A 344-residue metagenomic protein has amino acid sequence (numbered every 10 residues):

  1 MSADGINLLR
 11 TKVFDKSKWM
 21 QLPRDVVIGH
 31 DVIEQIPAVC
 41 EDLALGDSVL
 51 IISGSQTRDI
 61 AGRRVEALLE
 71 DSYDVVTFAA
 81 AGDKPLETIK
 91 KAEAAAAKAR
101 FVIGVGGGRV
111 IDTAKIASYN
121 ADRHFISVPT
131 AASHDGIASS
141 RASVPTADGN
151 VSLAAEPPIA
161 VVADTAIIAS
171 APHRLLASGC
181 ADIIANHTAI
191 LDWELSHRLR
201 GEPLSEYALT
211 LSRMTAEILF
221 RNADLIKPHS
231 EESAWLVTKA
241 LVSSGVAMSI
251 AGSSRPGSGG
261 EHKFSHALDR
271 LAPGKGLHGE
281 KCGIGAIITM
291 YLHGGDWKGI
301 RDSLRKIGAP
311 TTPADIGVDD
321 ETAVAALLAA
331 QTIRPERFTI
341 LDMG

Functional and structural regions predicted by a protein language model:
M1-F101: ATP/NTP phosphate-donor binding region
M1-V13, W19, I183, D192 (+2 more regions): C-terminal charged capping/lid subdomain of soluble metabolic enzymes
K18-M20, L43-A44, A94-A97, S118 (+6 more regions): Solvent-exposed alpha-helices and their adjacent loops that cap or buttress functional pockets in soluble metabolic
I52-S53, G106, A163: Short beta-strand/turn micro-motifs composed of small residues that flank or help shape donor/cofactor-binding pockets
R58-A61, G107-K115, H134-I137, G257 (+1 more regions): Short glycine/serine/threonine-rich phosphate/pyrophosphate-binding segments that cradle anionic phosphate groups
A96-A117, A121-A131: A short, small-residue-rich loop immediately preceding and capping a beta-strand
Y119-T215: A glycine/threonine-rich phosphate-anchoring loop and its flanking beta-alpha core in nucleotide/phosphate-binding
E206-K306, T311-A314, V318: Active-site segments that bind and position negatively charged phosphate/pyrophosphate groups
